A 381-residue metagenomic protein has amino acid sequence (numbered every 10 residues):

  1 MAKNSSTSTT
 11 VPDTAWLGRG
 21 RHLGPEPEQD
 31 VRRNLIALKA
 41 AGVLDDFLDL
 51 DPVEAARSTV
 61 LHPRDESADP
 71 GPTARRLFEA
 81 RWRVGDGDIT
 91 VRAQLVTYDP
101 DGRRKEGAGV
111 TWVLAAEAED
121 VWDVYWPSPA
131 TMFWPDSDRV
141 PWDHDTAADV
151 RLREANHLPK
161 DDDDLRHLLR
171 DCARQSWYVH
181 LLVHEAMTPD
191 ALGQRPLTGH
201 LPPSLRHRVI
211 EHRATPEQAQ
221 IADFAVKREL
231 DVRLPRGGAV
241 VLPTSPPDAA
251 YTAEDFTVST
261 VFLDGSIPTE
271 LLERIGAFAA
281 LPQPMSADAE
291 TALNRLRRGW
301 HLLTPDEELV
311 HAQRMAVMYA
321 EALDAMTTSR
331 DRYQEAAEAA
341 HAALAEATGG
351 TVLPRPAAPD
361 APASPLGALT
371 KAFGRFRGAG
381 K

Functional and structural regions predicted by a protein language model:
A2-E211: N-terminal, leucine/charged-rich tether regions that mediate assembly and partner docking in large macromolecular
G24, E28, D45, E308 (+2 more regions): Short, structured coil/loop segments at alpha-helix boundaries
A41, Q175, F278, R375-A379: Surface-exposed polar/charged interaction patches
F78-A80, V91-A93, W112-L114, L169 (+6 more regions): Long, contiguous hydrophobic alpha-helical segments, chiefly transmembrane helices and signal peptides
W134-V310, T351-V352, P356-A358, P362: Acidic, Ser/Thr/Pro-rich intrinsically disordered low-complexity regions
L165-L169, A340, L369: Generic structural signal of hydrophobic/aromatic residues within well-ordered alpha-helices of folded domains
D288, A292-R332, A336, A340-A343 (+3 more regions): Heptad-repeat coiled-coil/leucine-zipper oligomerization helices
H341-K381: Proline-directed phosphorylation-rich, low-complexity intrinsically disordered regulatory regions
